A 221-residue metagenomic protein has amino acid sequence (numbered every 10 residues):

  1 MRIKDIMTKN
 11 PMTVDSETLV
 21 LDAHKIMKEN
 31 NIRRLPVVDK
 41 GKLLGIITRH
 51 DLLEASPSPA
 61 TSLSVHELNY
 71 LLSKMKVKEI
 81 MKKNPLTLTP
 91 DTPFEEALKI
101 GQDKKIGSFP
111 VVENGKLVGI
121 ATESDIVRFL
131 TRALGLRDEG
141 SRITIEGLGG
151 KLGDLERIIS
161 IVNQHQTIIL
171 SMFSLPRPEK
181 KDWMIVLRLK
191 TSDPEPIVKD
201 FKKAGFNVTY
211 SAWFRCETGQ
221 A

Functional and structural regions predicted by a protein language model:
M1-N10, R49-L86, P93-Q102, T122-E179 (+1 more regions): Tandem CBS (Bateman) regulatory domains
V14-E17, T89-P90: A short beta-loop-alpha structural element at the N-terminal edge of CoA-dependent acyl/N-acetyltransferase catalytic
T18-K25, L98: Short, basic/aromatic recognition patches
M27, L35-D51, G101, F109-S124: A glycine-centered beta-loop-beta connector
R33, G107, I168: Short acidic/polar active-site loop segments enriched in Thr and Asp
L170-M172, K199-G219: Conserved short beta-strand edge segments in small beta-sheet-based binding/regulatory domains
W183-T191: Short basic, glycine-rich beta-strand/loop surfaces that mediate nucleic-acid
S192, G219-A221: Short, low-order "capping/linker" segments at domain edges
